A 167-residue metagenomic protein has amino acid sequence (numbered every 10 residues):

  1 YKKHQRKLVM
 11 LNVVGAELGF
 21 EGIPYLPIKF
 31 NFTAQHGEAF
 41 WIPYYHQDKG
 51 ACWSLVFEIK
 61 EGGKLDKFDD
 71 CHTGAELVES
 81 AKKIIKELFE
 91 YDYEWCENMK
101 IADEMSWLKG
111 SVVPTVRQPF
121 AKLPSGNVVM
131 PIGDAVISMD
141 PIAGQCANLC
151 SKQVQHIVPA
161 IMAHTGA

Functional and structural regions predicted by a protein language model:
Y1-W107: Conserved FAD-binding catalytic core of PHBH/FMO-like flavoproteins
E58-G166: FAD/FMN-dependent oxidoreductases across multiple families
